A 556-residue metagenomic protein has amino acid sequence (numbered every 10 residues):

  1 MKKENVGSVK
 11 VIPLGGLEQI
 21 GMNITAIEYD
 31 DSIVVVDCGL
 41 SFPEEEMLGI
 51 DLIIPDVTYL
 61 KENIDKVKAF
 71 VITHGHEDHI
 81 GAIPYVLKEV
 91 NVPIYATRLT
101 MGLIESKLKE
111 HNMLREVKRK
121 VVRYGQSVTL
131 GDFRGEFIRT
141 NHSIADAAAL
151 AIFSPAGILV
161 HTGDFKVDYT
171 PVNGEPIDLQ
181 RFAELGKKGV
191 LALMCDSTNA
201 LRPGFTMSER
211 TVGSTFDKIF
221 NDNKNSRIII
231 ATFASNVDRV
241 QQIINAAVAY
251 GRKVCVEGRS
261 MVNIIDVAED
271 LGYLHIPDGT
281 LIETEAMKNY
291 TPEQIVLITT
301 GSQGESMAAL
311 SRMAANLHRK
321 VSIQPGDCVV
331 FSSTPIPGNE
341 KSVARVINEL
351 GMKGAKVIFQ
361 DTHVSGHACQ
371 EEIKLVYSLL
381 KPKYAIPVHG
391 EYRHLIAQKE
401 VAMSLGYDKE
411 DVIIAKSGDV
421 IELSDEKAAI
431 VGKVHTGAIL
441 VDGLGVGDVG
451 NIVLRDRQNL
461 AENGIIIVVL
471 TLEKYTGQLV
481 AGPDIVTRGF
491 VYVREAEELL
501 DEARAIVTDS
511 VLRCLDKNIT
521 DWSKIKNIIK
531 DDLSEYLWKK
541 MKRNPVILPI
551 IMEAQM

Functional and structural regions predicted by a protein language model:
M1-K2, G21, Y29, R494-T508 (+1 more regions): Iron-sulfur (Fe-S) cluster-binding modules
K2-V71, H76-N289, A308-S322, K341-A344: His/Asp/Glu-rich metal-coordinating catalytic cores of metallo-dependent phosphodiesterases/hydrolases acting on
L17, S41-E45, G49, K66-V67 (+5 more regions): A glycine- and charged-residue-rich anion-binding loop/surface
P93, I386, L548-P549: Short glycine-rich phosphate-binding loop at a beta-alpha junction
L108, A402, L537: Conserved hydrophobic residues forming the short capping helix/wall of the S-adenosyl-L-methionine
R123, K416, R543-I547: Short Gly/Ser/Thr- and Asp/Glu-enriched loop/turn motifs at secondary-structure junctions
R202-E502, I506-N518, K526: Hard-cation-handling environments
N518-M556: C-terminal tails and terminal domains of large nucleic-acid-associated and other macromolecular-machine proteins
